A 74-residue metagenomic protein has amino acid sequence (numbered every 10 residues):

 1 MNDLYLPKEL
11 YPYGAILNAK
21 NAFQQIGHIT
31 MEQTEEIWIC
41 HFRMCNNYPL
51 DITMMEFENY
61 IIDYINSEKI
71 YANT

Functional and structural regions predicted by a protein language model:
M1-L6, E35-F42: Short glycine-rich, basic-tinged beta-strand/loop micro-motifs
Y5-G14: Short, surface-exposed ligand-recognition loops at beta-strand->loop->(often short) alpha-helix junctions that present
Y13-Q24: Amphipathic alpha-helical segments
I26-E32: A short linear hydrophobic-aromatic micro-motif
E36, M44-T74: Helix-rich interaction surfaces within compact, conserved domain-sized segments that mediate assembly or partner
